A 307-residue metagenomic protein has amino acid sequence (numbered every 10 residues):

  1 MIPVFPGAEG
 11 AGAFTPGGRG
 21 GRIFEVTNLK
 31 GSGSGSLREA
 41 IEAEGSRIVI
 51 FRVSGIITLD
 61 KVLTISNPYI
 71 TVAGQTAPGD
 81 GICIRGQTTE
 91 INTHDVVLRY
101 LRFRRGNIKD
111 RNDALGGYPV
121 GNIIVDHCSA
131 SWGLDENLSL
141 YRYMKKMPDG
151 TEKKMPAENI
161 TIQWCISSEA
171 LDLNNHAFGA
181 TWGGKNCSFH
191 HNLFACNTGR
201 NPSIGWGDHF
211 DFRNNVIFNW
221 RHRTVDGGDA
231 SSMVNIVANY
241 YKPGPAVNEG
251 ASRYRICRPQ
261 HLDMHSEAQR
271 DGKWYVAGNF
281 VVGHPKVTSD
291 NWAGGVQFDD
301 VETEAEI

Functional and structural regions predicted by a protein language model:
M1-I50, T58, S289-I307: Extracellular "leader-to-stem" segments immediately downstream of a signal peptide or signal-anchor in secreted/lumenal
K30-G31, S54-I56, T76-G79, G244-V247 (+1 more regions): Acidic glycine-/aspartate-rich tracts in secreted/extracellular proteins
R38-G45, I56-A73, G81-R99, R105-V120: Extracellular beta-strand-rich solenoid/capping regions of secreted or surface-exposed proteins that bind or remodel
Y69, G74, H94-R105, G121-D135 (+5 more regions): Right-handed parallel beta-helix
T88, D113-A114, N137, A177-T181 (+4 more regions): Structural detector of coil-to-beta-strand junctions
W206-I307: Extracellular beta-rich repeat passengers
